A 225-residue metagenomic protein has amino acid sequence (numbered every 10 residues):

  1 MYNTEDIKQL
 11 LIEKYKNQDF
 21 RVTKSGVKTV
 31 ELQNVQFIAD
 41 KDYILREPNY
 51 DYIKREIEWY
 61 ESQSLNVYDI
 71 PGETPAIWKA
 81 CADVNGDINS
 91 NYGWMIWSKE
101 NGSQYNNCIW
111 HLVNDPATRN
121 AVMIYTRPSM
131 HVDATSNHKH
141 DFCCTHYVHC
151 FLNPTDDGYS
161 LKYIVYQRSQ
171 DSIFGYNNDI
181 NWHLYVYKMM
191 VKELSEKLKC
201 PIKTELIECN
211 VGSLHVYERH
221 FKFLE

Functional and structural regions predicted by a protein language model:
M1-E225: Terminal, non-catalytic protein-protein interaction segments that mediate quaternary/complex assembly
